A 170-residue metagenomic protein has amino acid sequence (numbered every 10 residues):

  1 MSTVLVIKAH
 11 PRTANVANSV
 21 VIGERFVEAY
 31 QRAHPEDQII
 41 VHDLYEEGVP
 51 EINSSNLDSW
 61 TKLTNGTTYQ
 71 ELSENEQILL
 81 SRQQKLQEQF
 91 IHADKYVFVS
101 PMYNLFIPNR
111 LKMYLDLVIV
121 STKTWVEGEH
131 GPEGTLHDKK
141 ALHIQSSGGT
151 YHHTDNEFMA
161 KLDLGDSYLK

Functional and structural regions predicted by a protein language model:
M1-S100, L105-N109, M113-D116, V120: N-terminal beta1-alpha1-beta2 submodule of the flavodoxin-like/Rossmannoid cofactor-binding fold
A33, L79-E88, N109-K170: FMN-binding flavodoxin-like domain, especially the glycine-rich phosphate-binding loop
